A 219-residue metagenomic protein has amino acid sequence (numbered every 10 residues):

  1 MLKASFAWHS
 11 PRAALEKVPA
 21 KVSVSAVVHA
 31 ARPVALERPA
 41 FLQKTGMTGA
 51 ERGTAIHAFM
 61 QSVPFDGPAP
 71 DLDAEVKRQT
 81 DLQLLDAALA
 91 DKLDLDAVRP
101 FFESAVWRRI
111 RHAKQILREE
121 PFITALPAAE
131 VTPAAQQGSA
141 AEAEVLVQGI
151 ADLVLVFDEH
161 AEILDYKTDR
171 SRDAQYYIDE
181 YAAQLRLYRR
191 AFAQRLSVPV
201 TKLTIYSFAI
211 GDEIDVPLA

Functional and structural regions predicted by a protein language model:
M1-A219: Structural signature of nuclease core domains in nucleic-acid processing machines
